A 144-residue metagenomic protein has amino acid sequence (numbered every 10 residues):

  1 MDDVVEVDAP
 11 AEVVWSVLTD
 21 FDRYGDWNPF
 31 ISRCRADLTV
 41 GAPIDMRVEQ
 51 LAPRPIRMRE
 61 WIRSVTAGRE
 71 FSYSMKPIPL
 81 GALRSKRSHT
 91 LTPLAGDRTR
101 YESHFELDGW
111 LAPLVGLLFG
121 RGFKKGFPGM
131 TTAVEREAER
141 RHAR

Functional and structural regions predicted by a protein language model:
M1-T39: Hydrophobic ligand-binding cavity/cleft-lining segments
D3-V5, R57-S64, S85-P93: Hydrophobic/aromatic beta-strand elements that line small-molecule binding cavities or substrate pockets in beta-rich
P10, T39, A67-G68, L94-R98: Short strand-connecting beta-turns/loops that link adjacent beta-strands
E12-S16, P93-G96, T132, R136 (+1 more regions): Replace "anionic and nucleotidyl ligands
S16-P29, G120, K124, P128 (+2 more regions): Short, intrinsically disordered, mixed-charge
W27-P29, P55, A82-R84: Short solvent-exposed loop/turn micro-motifs enriched in small/polar/acidic residues
R35-L80, G129-R144: Glycine-rich portal/gate segments that line the openings of hydrophobic small-molecule binding cavities
K76-G129: Beta-strand/loop substructures that line and gate deep hydrophobic ligand-binding cavities in soluble
